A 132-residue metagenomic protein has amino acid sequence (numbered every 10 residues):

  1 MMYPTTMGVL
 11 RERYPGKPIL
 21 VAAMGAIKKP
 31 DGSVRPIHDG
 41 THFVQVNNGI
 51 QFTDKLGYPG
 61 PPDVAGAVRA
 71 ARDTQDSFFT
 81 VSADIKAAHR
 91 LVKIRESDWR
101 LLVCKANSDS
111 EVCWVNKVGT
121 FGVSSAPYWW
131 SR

Functional and structural regions predicted by a protein language model:
M1-S131: Catalytic-core region of right-hand nucleic acid polymerases
